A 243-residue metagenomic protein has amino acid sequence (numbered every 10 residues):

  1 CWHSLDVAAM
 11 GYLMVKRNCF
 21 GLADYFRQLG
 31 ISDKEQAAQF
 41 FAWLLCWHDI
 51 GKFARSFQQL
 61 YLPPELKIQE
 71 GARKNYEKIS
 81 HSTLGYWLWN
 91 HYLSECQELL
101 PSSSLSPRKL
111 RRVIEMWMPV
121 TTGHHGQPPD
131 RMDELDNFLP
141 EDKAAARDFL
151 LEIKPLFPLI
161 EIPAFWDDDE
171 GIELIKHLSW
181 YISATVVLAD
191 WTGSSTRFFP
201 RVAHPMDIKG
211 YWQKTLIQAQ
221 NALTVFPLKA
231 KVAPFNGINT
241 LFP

Functional and structural regions predicted by a protein language model:
W2-G237: Accessory nucleic-acid engagement/destabilization modules that flank
L241-P243: P-loop NTPase motor module signature
